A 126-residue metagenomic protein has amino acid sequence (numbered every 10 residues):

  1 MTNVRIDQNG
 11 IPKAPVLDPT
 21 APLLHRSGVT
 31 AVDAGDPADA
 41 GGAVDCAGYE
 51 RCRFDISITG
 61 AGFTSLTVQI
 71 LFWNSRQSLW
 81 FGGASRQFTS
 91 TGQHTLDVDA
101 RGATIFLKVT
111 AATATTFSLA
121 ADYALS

Functional and structural regions predicted by a protein language model:
M1-G35, D55-S57, G82: Extended, low-complexity segments enriched in Ser/Thr/Gly and acidic residues that occur primarily in surface-exposed
N3, A31, P37, A43 (+1 more regions): Tryptophan-centered short beta-strand motifs
G28-A47, T59-L66, F88-H94, A111-T116: Surface-exposed ligand/attachment interfaces on beta-rich extracellular proteins
E50-I56, D99-F117: Noncatalytic modules at the cell exterior or secretory-pathway interfaces, chiefly beta-strand-rich lectin/adhesion
S57, L71-W73, T110, A124: A generic structural motif
F63-L79, A120-D122: Short, surface-exposed beta-strand/strand-loop-strand elements in extracellular ectodomains
L79-V98: An anionic, turn-rich surface loop/hairpin at beta-sheet edges that serves as a generic interaction/coordination patch
T115-S126: Exposed low-complexity, polar/acidic, P/S/T/G-rich flexible segments that act as propeptides, protease-susceptible
